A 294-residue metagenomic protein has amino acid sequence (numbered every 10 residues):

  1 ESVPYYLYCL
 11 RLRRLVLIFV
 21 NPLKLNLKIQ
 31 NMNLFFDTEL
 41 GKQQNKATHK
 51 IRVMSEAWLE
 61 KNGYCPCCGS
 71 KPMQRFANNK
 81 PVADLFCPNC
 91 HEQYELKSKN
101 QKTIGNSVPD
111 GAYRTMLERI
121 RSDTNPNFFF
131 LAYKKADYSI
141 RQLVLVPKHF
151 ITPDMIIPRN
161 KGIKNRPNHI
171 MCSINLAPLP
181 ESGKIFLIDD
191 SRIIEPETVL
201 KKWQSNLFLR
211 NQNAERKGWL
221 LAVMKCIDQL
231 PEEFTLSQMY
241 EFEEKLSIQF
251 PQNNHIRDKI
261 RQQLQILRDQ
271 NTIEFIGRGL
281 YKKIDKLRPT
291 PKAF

Functional and structural regions predicted by a protein language model:
R52-N62, R75-P81: Short, flexible, mixed-charge glycine/proline-rich loop motifs that serve as phosphate/nucleic-acid-contacting
C65-C68, C87-C90: Short cysteine-rich clusters marking metal-coordination/redox-active sites
H91-D110, T115-T124: Short metal-binding segments enriched for Cys and/or His
L145-G218: Long, low-complexity, charged/polar intrinsically disordered regions in eukaryotic proteins
A214-E233: Positively charged, polyanion-binding regions of nucleic-acid-associated proteins
E232-Q249: Short acidic, hydrophobic short linear motifs in intrinsically disordered regions
E244-I260: Short, positively charged loop/turn segments that connect secondary-structure elements
D258-F294: Charged low-complexity interaction tracts in eukaryotic proteins
